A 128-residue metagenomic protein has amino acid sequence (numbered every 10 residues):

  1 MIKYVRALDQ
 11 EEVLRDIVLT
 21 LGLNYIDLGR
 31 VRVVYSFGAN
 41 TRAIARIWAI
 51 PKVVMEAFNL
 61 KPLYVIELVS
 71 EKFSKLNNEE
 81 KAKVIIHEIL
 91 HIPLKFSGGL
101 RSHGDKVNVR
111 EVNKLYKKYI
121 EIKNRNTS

Functional and structural regions predicted by a protein language model:
I2-K3, D16: Core subunits and conserved enzymes of cellular information-processing and envelope-translocation systems across
R6-E12: N-terminal catalytic cores of peptidoglycan-degrading enzymes
V13-F58: Auxiliary, metal-adjacent structural segments of Zn-dependent hydrolase domains
A49-I50, V65-S70: Active-site-adjacent structural patch at catalytic or cofactor/ligand-binding sites
L68-V84: Short pre-active-site segment immediately N-terminal to the catalytic Zn-binding motif
K81-K95: Active-site recognition of the HExxH zinc-binding catalytic motif
F96-S128: Post-HExxH zinc-binding segment in Zn-dependent metallohydrolases
